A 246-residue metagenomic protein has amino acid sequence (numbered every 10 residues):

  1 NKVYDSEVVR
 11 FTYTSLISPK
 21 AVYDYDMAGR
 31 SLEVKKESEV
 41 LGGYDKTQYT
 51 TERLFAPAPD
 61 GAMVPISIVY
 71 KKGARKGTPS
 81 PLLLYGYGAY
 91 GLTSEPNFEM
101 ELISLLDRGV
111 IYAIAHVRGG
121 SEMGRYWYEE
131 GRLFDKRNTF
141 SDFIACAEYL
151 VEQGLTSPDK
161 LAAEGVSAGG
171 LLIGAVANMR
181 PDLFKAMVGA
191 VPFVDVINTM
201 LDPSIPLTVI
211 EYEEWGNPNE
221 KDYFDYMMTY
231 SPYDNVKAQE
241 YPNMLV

Functional and structural regions predicted by a protein language model:
N1-T78, L92, N97-I103, D107-R108 (+2 more regions): Non-catalytic accessory segments flanking enzyme active sites
T14, Y85-A89, S167-G170: Glycine-rich His-Gly loop
V22, A56, I66, L84 (+4 more regions): Conserved hydrophobic/aromatic pocket- or pore-lining residues that grip, position, or stack substrates in active sites
G73, G91-L92, G120, L133: Short strand->helix junction
S80, V110, L183-K185: Short beta-strand segments enriched for Tyr within beta-sheet-rich domains, predominantly fibronectin type III
L82, L106-H116: A fold-wide structural signal in alpha/beta-hydrolase
G88-L92, Y112: Serine-hydrolase catalytic-loop signature spanning alpha/beta hydrolases and amidase-signature enzymes
I114-V246: Active-site-proximal cap/loop segments of hydrolase catalytic domains
